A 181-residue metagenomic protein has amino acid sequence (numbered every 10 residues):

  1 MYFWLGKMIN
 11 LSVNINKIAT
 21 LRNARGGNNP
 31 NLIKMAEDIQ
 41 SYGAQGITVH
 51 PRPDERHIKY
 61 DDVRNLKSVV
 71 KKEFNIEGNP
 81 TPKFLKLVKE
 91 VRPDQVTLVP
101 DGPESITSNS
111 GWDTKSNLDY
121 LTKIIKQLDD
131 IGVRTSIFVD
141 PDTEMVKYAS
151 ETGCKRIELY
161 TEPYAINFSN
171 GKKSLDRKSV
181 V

Functional and structural regions predicted by a protein language model:
F3-E77, P82-K83, K89-P93, Y148: Conserved N-terminal beta1-alpha1 strand-loop-helix module at the mouth
K7-A24, G102, I106-S110, L121-T122 (+1 more regions): N-terminal small/glycine-rich loop or linker at the start of catalytic domains across soluble metabolic enzymes
N10-N16, P93-P103, C154-E162: Non-cysteine beta-strand/loop elements that form the S-adenosyl-L-methionine
N23, Q45-N65, V70, P100-D113 (+1 more regions): Glycine-rich, proline-tolerant flexible connector loops at the mouths of alpha/beta enzymes
G78-K115: Active-site beta->alpha loop and helix N-cap motifs at the rims of alpha/beta catalytic domains
R134-Y148: Internal active-site segments that recognize and position negatively charged phosphoryl groups and nucleotide moieties
V180-V181: Conserved small/polar residues in nucleotide/adenosyl-binding loops
